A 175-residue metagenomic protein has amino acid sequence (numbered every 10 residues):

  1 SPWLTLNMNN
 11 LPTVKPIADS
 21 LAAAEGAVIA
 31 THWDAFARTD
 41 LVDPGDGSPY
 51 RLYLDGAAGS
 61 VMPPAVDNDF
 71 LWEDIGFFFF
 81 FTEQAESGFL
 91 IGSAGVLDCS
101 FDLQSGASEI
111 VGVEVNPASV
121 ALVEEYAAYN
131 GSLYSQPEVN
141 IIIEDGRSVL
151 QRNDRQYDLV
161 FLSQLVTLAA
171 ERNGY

Functional and structural regions predicted by a protein language model:
S1-P137: Class I S-adenosylmethionine
P64-V66, N153, A169: Generic alpha-helix signal with a bias toward terminal, lower-confidence helices and secondary-structure junctions
T82-E83, L150-D154: A short, aliphatic-rich alpha-helical micro-motif
L90, D154-Y157: Short, functional N-terminal and low-complexity linear motifs
A118-S119, Y126, Q136-P137, I143-E144 (+2 more regions): Mobile active-site "lid"/loop adjacent to the S-adenosyl-L-methionine
